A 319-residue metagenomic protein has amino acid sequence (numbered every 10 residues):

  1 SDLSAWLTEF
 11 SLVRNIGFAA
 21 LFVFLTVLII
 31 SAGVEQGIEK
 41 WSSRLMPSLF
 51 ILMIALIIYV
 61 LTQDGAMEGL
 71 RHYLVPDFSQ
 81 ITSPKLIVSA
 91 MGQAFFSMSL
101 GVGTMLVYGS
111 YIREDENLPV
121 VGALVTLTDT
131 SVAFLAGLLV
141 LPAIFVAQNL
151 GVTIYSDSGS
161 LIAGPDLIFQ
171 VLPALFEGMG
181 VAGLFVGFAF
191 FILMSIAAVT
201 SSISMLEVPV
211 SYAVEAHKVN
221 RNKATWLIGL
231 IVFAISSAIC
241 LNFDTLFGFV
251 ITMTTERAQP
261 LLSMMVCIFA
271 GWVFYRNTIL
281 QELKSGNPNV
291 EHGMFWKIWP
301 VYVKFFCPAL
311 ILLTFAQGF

Functional and structural regions predicted by a protein language model:
S1, F50-L74, V146, I239 (+2 more regions): Hydrophobic alpha-helical segments and their helix-loop junctions in multi-pass secondary transporters
S1-E35, M67-V88, I162-F169, A182 (+3 more regions): Inter-helical loop and helix-membrane interface segments of multi-pass membrane transporters/permeases
I16, T128-F134, L184-G187, I196-V199 (+2 more regions): Loop-to-transmembrane helix boundary motifs in multi-pass membrane proteins
G17-Y59, T255: Membrane-interface loop-to-helix entry segments
L21-L28, V88-S99, A189-T200, T254 (+3 more regions): Hydrophobic alpha-helical transmembrane segments of multi-pass membrane proteins
E39, S43-V199, K223-A224: Membrane-embedded translocation segments of transport machinery
S195-M205, T225-S236, T254-L283: Hydrophobic alpha-helical segments of multi-pass membrane transport proteins
T245-A270, H292-F319: A generic transmembrane alpha-helix motif of multi-pass inner-membrane proteins
